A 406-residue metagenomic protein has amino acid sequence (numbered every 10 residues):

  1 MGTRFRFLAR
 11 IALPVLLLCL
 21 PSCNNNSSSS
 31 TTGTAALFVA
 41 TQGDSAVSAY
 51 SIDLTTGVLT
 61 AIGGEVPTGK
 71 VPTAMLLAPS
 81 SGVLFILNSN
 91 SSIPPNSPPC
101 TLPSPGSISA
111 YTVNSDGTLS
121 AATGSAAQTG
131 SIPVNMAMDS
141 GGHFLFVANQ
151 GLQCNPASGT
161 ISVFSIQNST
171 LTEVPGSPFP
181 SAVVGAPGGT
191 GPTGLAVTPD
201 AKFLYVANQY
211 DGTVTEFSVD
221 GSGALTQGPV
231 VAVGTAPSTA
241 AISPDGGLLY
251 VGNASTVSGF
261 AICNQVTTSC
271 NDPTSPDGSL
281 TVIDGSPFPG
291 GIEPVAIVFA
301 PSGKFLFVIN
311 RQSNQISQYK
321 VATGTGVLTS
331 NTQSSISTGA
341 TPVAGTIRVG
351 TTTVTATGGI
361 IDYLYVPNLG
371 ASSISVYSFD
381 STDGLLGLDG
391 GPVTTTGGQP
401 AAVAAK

Functional and structural regions predicted by a protein language model:
M1-A12: Bacterial N-terminal signal peptides that target proteins for export
L13-L17: Hydrophobic alpha-helical targeting segments used for export or membrane insertion
L18-S22: C-terminal motif of bacterial Sec signal peptides marking the signal peptidase cleavage site
C23-K406: Predominantly soluble domains enriched in secretory-pathway, periplasmic, or organellar proteins
